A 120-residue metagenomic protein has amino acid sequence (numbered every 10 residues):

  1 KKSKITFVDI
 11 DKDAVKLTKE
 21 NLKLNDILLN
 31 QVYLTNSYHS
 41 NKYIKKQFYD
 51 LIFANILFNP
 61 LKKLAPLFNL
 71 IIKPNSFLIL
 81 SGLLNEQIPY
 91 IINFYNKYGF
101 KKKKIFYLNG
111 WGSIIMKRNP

Functional and structural regions predicted by a protein language model:
K1-S40: Conserved SAM/SAH cofactor-binding pocket of Class I
V15-K16, L61, I88: Short alpha-helix immediately C-terminal to the canonical SAM-binding loop
H39-L51: A short acidic, Gly/Pro-enriched loop at the edge of an enzyme's catalytic core that lines a small-molecule cofactor
D50-K63: A short SAM/SAH-binding and catalytic strip from SAM-dependent methyltransferases
I56, L80-N85: Short strand-turn motif at the edge of the Rossmann-like AdoMet-binding core
K62-F77: A short glycine-rich, Lys/Arg-flanked "PGG" loop and its adjoining helix->strand segment in the class I
L83-Y98: Conserved class I S-adenosyl-L-methionine
K101-P120: Core SAM-dependent methyltransferase catalytic element
